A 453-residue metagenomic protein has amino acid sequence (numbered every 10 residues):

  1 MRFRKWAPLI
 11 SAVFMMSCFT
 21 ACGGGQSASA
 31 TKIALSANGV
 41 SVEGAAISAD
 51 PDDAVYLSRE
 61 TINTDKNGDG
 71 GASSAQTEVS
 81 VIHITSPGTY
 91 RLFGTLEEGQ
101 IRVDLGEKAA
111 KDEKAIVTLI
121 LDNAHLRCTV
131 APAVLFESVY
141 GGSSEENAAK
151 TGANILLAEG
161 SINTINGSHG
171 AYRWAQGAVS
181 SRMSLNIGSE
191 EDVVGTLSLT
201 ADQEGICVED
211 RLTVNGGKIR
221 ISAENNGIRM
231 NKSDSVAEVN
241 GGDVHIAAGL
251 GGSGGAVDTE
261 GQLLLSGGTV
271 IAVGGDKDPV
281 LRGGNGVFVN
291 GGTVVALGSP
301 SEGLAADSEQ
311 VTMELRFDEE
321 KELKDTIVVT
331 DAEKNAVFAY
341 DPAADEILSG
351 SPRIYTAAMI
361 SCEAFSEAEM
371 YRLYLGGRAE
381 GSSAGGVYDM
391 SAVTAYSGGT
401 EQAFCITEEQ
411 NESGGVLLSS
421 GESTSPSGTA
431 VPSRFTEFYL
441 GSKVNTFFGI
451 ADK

Functional and structural regions predicted by a protein language model:
M1-I10: Bacterial N-terminal signal peptides that target proteins for export
S17-A21: C-terminal motif of bacterial Sec signal peptides marking the signal peptidase cleavage site
C22-K453: A composition-driven surface/loop motif
